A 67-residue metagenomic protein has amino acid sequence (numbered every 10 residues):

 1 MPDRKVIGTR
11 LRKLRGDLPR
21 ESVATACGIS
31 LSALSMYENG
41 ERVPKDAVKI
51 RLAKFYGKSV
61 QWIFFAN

Functional and structural regions predicted by a protein language model:
M1-D17, Q61: A short, Lys/Arg-rich alpha-helix, primarily the initiator
R12, E21, I50: Active-site phosphate/pyrophosphate- and oxyanion-stabilizing loops and adjacent acidic/basic residues in soluble
D17-M36: Short alpha-helical DNA-recognition segment
L31, E41-R42, V60: The DNA-contacting recognition helix of HTH DNA-binding domains and analogous helical DNA-recognition elements
S35-M36, K45, F64: Key DNA-contacting residues within the recognition helix of helix-turn-helix
G40, A66-N67: Generic structural signal for alpha-helix termini and adjacent loop/cap motifs
A47-W62: DNA major-groove recognition helix of helix-turn-helix/homeodomain DNA-binding modules
